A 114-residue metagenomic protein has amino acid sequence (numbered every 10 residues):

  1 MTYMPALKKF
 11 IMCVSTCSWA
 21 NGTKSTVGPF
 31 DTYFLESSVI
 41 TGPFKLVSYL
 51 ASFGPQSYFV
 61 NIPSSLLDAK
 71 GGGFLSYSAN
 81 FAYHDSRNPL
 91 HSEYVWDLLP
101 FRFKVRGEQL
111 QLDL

Functional and structural regions predicted by a protein language model:
M1-L114: Carbohydrate-active catalytic/glycan-binding domains of CAZyme proteins, especially the secreted or lumenal ectodomains
